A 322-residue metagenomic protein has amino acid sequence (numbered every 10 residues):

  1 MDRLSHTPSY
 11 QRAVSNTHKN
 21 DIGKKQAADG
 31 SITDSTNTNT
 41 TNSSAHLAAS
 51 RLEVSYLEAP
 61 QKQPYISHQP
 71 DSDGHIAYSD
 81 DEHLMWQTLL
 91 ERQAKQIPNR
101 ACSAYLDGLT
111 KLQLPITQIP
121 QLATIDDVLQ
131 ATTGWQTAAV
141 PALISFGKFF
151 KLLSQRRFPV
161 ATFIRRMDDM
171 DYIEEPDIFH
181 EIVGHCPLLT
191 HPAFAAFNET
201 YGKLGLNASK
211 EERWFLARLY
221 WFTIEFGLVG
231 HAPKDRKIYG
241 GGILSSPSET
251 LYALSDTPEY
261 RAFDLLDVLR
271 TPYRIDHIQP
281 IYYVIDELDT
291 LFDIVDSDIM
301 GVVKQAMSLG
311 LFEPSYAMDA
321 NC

Functional and structural regions predicted by a protein language model:
M1-L189, V268, P280-C322: The feature captures two recurrent sequence modes
D168-D293: A contiguous, surface-oriented mixed alpha/beta subdomain in the mid-to-C-terminal portion of proteins that forms
